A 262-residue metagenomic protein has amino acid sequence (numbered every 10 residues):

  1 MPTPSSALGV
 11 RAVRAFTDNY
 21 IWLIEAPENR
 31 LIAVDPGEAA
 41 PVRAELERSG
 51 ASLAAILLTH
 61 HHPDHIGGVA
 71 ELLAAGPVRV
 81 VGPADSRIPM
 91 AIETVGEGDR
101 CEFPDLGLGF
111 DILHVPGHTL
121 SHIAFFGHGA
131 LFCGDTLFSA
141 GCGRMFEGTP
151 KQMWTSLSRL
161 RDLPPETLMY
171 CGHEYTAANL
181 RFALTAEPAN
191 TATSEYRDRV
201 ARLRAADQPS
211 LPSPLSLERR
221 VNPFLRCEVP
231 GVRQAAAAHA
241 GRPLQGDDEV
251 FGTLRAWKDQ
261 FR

Functional and structural regions predicted by a protein language model:
P2-S52, I123-L137: Conserved beta-strand hairpin/beta-sheet module of binuclear metal-dependent hydrolase folds, prominently
T3, L23-E25, R100-F126, L131 (+1 more regions): Core dinuclear metal-dependent hydrolase active-site scaffold
F16, R30-L31, E38-L113, E195 (+1 more regions): Active-site HxH/HxHxD metal-binding segment of metal-dependent hydrolases
I24, D35, H60, L72 (+6 more regions): Divalent metal-coordination and catalytic microenvironments
P36-E38, H61, D85-S86, H118-T119 (+4 more regions): Active-site metal-binding loops of divalent metal-dependent hydrolases
G141-T167: Active-site-adjacent loop/tail segments of enzyme domains
S158-L168, A177-R262: Accessory terminal helices/loops
